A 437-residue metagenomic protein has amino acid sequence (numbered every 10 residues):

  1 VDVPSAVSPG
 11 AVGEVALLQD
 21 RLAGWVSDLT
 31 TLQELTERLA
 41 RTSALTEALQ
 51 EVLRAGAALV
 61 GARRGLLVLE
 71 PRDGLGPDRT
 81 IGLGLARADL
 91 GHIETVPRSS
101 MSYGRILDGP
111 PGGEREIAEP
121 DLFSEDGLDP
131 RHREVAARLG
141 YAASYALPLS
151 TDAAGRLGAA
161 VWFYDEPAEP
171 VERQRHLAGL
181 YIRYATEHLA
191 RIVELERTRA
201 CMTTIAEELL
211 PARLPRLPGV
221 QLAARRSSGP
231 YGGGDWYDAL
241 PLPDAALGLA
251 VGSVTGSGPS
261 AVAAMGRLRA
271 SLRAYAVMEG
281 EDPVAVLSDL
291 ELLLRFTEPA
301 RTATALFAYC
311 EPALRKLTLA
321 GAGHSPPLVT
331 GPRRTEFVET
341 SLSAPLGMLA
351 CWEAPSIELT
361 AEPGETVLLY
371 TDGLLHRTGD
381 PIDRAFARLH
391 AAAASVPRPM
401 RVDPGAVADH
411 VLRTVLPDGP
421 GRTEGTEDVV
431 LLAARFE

Functional and structural regions predicted by a protein language model:
V1-R41, G266-R269: Signal-transmission linkers at sensory-effector interfaces
V1-V12, D126, R156-L180, H188 (+4 more regions): Regulatory loop-to-helix N-cap segments in sensory/regulatory domains that couple ligand/signal detection
W25-D28, Q33, R38-L83, R87-H92 (+3 more regions): Helix-loop-beta substructure at the N-terminus of cytosolic sensory domains that couple signal/ligand detection
E51, G61-R63, M202-P211, P215-G219 (+4 more regions): Catalytic core of PPM/PP2C metal-dependent serine/threonine phosphatase domains
D78-T80, R87-A137, A142: Regulatory sensory and allosteric helical modules in signal-transduction proteins and certain transcription factors
A142-T151: A short, aliphatic-rich beta-strand micro-motif
H176-G234: Regulatory cytosolic signal-relay segments
S257-E279, L342, A361, E365-R422: Active-site-proximal, acidic helix/loop segment immediately C-terminal to a metal-coordinating Asp/Glu
